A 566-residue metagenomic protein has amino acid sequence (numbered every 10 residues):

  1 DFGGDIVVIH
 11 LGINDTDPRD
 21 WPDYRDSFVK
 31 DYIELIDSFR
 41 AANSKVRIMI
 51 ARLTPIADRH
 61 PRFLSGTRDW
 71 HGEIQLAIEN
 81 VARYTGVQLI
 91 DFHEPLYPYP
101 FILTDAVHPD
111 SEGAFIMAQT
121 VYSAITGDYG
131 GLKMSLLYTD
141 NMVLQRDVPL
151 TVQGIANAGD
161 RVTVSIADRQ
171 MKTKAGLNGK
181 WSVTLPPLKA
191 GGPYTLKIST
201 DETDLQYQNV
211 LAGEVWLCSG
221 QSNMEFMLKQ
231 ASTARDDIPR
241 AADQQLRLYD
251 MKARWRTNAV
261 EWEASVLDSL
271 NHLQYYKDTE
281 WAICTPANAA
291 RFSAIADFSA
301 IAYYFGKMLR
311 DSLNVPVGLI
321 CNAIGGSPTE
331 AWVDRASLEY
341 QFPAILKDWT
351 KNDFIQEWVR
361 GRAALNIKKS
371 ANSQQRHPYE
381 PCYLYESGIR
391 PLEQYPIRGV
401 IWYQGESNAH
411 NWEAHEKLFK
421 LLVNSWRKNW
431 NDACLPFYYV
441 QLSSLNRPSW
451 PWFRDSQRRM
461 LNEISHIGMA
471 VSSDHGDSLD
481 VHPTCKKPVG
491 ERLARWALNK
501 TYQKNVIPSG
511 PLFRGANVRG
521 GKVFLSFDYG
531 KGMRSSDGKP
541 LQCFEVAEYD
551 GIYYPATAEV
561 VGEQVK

Functional and structural regions predicted by a protein language model:
D1-I33, A57-R59, D69-G72, P187-A190 (+9 more regions): Conserved SGNH/GDSL esterase-like catalytic core that processes O-acyl groups on lipids and polysaccharides
F2-Y129, M308, P381-S473, D477-R514: Alpha-helical cap/lid subdomain in secreted, periplasmic, or secretory-pathway luminal O-acyl-processing enzymes
T104-A106, G176-N178, D550: Acidic/polar residues in short coil/turn loops that connect beta-strands within repeat-based beta-sheet scaffolds
L136, L144-V152, P488, R495 (+2 more regions): Surface beta-strand/loop "capping" patches
Q153-D236, S312-N314, E563-K566: Extended acidic/polar, glycine-enriched regions that form or flank non-catalytic beta-rich accessory modules
G154-A156, D160-D168, V523-L525, K531-Y553: Beta-strand-rich binding/interaction modules
S222-I295: Secondary-structure boundary elements
